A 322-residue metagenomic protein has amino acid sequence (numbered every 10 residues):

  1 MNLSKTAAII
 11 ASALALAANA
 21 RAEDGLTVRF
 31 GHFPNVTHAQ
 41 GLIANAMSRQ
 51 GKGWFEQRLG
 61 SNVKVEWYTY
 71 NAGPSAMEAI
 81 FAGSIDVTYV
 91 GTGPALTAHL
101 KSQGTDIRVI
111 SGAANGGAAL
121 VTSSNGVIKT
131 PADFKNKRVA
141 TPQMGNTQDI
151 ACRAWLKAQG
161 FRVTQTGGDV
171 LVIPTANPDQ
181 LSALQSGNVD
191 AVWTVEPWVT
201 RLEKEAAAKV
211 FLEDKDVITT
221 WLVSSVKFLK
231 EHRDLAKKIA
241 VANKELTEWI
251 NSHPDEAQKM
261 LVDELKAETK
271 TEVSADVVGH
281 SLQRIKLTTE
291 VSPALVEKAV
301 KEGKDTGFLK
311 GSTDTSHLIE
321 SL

Functional and structural regions predicted by a protein language model:
M1-A8: Bacterial N-terminal signal peptides that target proteins for export
A8-L16: Hydrophobic helical h-region of N-terminal Sec-dependent signal peptides in bacterial secretory/periplasmic proteins
A18-A22: Sec/Tat signal peptide C-region and signal peptidase I cleavage site
E23-Q165, D169-P174, D190-W193, E213-D216: Short, glycine-/small- and polar/acidic-enriched structural segments that line small-molecule recognition paths
G41-L42, M77, F81, T92-A95 (+11 more regions): Extracytoplasmic/secreted envelope proteins and their assembly/folding machinery, especially bacterial periplasmic
S102-Q103, G126, F161, Q165-I173 (+1 more regions): Pocket-lining segment of extracytoplasmic ligand-binding domains
H232-K310: Secondary-structure end/capping motifs
G311-L322: Hinge/cleft segment of the Venus flytrap/periplasmic-binding protein
